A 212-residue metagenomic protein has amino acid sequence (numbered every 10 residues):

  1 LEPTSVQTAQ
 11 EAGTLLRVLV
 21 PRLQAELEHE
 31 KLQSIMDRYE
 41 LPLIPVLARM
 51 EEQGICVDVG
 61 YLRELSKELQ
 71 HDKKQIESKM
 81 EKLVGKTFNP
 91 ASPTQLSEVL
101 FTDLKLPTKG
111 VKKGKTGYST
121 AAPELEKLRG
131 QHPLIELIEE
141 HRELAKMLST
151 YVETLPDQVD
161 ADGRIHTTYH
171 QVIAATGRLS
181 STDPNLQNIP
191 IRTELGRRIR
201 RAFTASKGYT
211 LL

Functional and structural regions predicted by a protein language model:
L1-R197, T204-T210: Conserved "right-hand" nucleotidyltransferase catalytic core of DNA-directed polymerases
